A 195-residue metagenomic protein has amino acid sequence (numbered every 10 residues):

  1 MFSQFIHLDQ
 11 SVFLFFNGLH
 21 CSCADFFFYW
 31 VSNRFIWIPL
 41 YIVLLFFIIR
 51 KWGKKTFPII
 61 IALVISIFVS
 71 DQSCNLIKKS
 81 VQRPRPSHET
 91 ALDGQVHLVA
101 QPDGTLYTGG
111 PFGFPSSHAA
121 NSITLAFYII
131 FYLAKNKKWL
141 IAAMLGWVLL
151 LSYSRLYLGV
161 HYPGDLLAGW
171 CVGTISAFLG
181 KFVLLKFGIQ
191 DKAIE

Functional and structural regions predicted by a protein language model:
M1-L40, C74-G109: N-terminal transmembrane-helix/juxtamembrane module of multi-pass inner/ER membrane proteins
C23, K54-P58, K135-L140: Membrane-helix interface segments
S32-I49, I61, H118-I123: Hydrophobic alpha-helical transmembrane segments
R34, I38, I42, L63-D71 (+2 more regions): Alpha-helical transmembrane spans of integral membrane proteins, capturing the lipid-embedded, hydrophobic core of TM
L44, V69, S73, I77 (+2 more regions): Alpha-helical membrane-inserting segments
F46-T56, G159: Perimembrane helix-loop-helix junctions
K55-L133: Membrane-interface loops
A100-E195: Membrane-embedded catalytic cores of phosphoryl/pyrophosphoryl-handling enzymes
